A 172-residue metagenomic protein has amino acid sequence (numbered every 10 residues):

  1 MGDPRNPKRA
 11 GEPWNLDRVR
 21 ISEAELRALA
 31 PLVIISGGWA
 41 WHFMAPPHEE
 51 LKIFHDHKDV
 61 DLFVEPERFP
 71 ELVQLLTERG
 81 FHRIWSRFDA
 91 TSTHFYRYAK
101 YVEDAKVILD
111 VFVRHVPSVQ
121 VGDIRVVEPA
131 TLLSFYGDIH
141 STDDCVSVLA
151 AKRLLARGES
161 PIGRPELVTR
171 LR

Functional and structural regions predicted by a protein language model:
M1-F43, K152-L171: Helical scaffold of the NTase/Pol beta-like nucleotidyltransferase catalytic core
E12, L16, L62, P66 (+1 more regions): Generic detection of long, well-ordered alpha-helical segments
S22-V60, E65-E67, E71: Active-site nucleotide-donor binding segment shared across nucleotidyl transfer reactions
L32, K106-I108, D123: A residue-level signal for beta-strand positions that form part of recognition/binding surfaces within mature
M44-A45, H94-A99, R172: Short, solvent-exposed polar/charged micro-motifs at secondary-structure junctions
L72-G80: Short amphipathic alpha-helices in soluble, non-transmembrane regions that often serve as interface/regulatory elements
R79-S118: Conserved catalytic core of two-metal-ion nucleotidyltransferases
D110-R172: Catalytic cores of NTP-dependent nucleotidyl/adenyl transfer enzymes across multiple folds
